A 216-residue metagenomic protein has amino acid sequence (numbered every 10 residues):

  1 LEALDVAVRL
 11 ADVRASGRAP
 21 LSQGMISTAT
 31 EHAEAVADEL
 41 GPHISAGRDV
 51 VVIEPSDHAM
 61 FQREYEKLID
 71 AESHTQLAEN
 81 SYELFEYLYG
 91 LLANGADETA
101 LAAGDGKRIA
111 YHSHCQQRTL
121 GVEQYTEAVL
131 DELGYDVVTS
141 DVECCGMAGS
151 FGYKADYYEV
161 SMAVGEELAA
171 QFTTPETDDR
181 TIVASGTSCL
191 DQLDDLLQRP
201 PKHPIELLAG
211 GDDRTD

Functional and structural regions predicted by a protein language model:
L1-D216: Iron-sulfur cluster-binding electron-transfer modules in prokaryotic oxidoreductases
